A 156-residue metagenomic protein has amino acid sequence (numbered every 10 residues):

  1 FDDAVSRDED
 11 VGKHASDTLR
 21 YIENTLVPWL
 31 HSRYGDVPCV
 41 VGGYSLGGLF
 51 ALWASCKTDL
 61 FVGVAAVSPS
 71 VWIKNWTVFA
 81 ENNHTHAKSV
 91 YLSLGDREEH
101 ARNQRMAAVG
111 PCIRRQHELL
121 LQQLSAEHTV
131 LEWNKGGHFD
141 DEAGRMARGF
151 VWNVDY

Functional and structural regions predicted by a protein language model:
F1-R33: Serine-hydrolase catalytic machinery in alpha/beta-hydrolase-like enzymes
S32, C56, Q122, V151: Short, well-ordered alpha-helices that flank and scaffold nucleotide-derived cofactor binding pockets
V37-P38, K88: Short coil/turn segments at beta-strand junctions that form active-site/ligand-binding loops
G42-G47, A51: Gly/Ala-rich beta-loop-alpha elbow adjacent to hydrolase catalytic centers
W53-V62: Conserved hydrolase catalytic core segment
A65-V67: A short, hydrophobic beta-strand element of the alpha/beta-hydrolase
V71-R145: The feature captures the conserved acid-bearing segment of alpha/beta-hydrolase catalytic domains
R145-Y156: Catalytic active-site module of serine/aspartate enzymes centered on a nucleophile-bearing elbow/loop
